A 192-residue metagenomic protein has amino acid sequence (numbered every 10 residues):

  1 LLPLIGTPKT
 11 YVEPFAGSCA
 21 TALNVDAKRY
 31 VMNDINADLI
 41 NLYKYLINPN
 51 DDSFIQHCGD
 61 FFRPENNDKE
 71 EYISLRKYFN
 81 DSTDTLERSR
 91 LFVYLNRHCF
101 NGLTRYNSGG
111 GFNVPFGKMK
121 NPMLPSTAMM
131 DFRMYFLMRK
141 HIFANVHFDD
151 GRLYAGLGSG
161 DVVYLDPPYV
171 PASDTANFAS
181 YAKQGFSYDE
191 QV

Functional and structural regions predicted by a protein language model:
L1: Helix-loop module immediately N-terminal to the HCX5R catalytic loop in PTP-like cysteine phosphatase domains
L4-R63: Conserved S-adenosyl-L-methionine
L4-T7, N48-Y164, P168-F178, E190: SAM-dependent nucleic-acid methyltransferase catalytic core
P14, D189-E190: Short, glycine/acidic-rich beta->alpha junctions
F178-G185: Short glycine-enriched, charge-decorated loop/helix-capping segments at active-site entrances that position
